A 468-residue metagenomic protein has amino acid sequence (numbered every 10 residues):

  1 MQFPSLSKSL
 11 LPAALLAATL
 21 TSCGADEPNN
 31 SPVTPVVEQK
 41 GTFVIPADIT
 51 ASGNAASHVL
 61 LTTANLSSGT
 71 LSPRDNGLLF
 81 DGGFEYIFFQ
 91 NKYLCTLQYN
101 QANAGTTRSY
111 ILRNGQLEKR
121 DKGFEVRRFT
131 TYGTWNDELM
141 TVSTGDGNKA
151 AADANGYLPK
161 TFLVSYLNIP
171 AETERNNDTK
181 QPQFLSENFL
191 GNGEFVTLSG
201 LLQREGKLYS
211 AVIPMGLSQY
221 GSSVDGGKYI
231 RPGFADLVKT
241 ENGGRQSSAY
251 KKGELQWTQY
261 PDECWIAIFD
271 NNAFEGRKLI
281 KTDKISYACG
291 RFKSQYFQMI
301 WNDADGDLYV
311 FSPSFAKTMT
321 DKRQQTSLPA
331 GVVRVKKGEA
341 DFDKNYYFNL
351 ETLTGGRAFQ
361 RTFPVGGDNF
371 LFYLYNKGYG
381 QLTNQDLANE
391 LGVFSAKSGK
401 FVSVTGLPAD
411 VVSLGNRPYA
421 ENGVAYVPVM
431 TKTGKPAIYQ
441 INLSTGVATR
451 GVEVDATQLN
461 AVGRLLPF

Functional and structural regions predicted by a protein language model:
M1-F43: Bacterial Sec-dependent N-terminal signal peptides
E38-A51, N91-N100, N136-A151, G206-I213 (+4 more regions): Short beta-strand elements that form the blades of beta-propeller/WD-repeat-like and other beta-sheet-rich scaffold
A55-F184: Post-signal peptide N-terminal segment of secreted/secretory-pathway proteins
H58-T63, S109-Y110, L158-E172, V224-F274 (+3 more regions): Beta-propeller blade signature
S68-F80, L117-V126, A171-G191, G276-S286 (+3 more regions): Beta-propeller fold detector
L79-F89, G123-D137, G191-G200, A288-I300 (+3 more regions): Repeated scaffold domains used in trafficking and secretory/extracellular systems, primarily beta-propellers
Q259-F342, G356-R357: Beta-propeller domains
D343-G434: Intrinsically disordered, low-complexity segments enriched in Gly and acidic/Ser/Thr residues that form flexible
